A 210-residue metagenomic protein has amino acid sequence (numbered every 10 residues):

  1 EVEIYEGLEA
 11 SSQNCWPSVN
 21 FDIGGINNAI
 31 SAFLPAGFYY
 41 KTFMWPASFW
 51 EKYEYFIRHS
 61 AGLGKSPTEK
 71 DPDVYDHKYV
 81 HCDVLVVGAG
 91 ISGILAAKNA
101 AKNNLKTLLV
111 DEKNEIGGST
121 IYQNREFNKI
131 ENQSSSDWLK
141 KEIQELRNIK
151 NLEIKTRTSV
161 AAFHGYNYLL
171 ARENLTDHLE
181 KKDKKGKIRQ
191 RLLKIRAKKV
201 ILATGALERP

Functional and structural regions predicted by a protein language model:
V2-I4: Ubiquitin system architectures
E6-L8, S12-V87, E142-P210: FAD-binding core/adjacent interface of flavoenzyme oxidoreductases
Y79-L108: N-terminal Rossmann-like FAD-binding beta1-loop-alpha1 element of flavoenzymes
S92, N114-E115, L207: Conserved Rossmann-like nucleotide-cofactor binding loop
S92-L95, L139, G186-K187: Short alpha-helical segments and helix-capping/turn motifs at coil-helix boundaries
K102-I121: Glycine-rich FAD pyrophosphate-binding loop
Y122-E126, L169-A171: Short low-complexity, flexible loop/linker segments enriched in glycine and/or proline with clustered acidic
F127-K141, I154: Short beta-strand to alpha-helix junction loop
